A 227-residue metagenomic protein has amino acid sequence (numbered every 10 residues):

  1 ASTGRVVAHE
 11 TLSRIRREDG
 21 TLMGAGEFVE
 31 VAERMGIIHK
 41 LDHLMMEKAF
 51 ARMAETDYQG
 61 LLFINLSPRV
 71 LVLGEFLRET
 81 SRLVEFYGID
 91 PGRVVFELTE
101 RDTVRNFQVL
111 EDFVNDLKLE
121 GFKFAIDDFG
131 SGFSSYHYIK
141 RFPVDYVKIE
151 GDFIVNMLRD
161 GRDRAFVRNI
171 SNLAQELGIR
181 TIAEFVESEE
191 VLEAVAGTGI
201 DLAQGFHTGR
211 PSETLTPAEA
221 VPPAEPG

Functional and structural regions predicted by a protein language model:
A1-V7, R14-D19, S67-G74, R93-Q108 (+1 more regions): EAL-family c-di-GMP phosphodiesterase catalytic domain
S2-E10, M35-V109, F185: Catalytic core of bacterial c-di-GMP phosphodiesterases, primarily the EAL and HD-GYP domains, capturing alpha-helical
A25, L110-F113, S135: Short beta-alpha junctions and helix-cap segments that line functional grooves
F28: Conserved, function-defining core regions and hallmark residues within catalytic/recognition domains
T80-F86, D112-E120, N169: Catalytic-core regions built around general acid/base machinery
